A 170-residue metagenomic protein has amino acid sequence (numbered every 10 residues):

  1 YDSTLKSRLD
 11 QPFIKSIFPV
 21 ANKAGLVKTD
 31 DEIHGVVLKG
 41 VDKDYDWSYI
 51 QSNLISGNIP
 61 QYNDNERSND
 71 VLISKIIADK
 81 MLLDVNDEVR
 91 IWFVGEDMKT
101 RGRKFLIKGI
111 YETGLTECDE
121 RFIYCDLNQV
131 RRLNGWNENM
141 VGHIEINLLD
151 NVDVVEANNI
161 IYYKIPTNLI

Functional and structural regions predicted by a protein language model:
D2-N139: A structural signal for hydrophobic secondary-structure junctions, strongest on transmembrane helix-loop-helix units
D2-R8, A157-K164: Short amphipathic alpha-helices in soluble, non-transmembrane regions that often serve as interface/regulatory elements
L38, G142-N147: Short cationic amphipathic helices and targeting signals
E88, H143-I144, I170: Conserved active-site beta-strand-loop modules that form the wall/rim of enzyme catalytic pockets and either contain
I107, I144, I161: Conserved hydrophobic/aromatic pocket- or pore-lining residues that grip, position, or stack substrates in active sites
L133, M140, L149-V152, A157: Extended amphipathic alpha-helical scaffolding segments in membrane-proximal extra-membrane regions of membrane
L148-L149, N158-I170: A cross-kingdom feature of multi-pass membrane systems that activates on extracytoplasmic/periplasmic
